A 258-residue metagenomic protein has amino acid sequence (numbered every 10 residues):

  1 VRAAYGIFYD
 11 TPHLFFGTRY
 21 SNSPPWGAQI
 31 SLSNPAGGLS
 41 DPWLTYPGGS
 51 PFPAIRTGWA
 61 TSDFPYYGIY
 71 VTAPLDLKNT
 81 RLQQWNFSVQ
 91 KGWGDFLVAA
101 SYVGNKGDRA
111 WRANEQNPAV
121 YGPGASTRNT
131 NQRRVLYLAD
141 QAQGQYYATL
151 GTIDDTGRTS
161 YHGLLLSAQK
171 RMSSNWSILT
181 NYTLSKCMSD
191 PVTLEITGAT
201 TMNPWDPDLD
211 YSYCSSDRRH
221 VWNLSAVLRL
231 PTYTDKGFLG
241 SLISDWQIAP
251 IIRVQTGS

Functional and structural regions predicted by a protein language model:
V1, A73, Q83-F87, H162-L166 (+2 more regions): Hydrophobic, lipid-facing positions within transmembrane beta-strands of outer-membrane proteins
V1-I153: Solvent-exposed loop/turn elements at secondary-structure boundaries
R2, F15, L97-A99, S177-L179 (+2 more regions): Residue-level detector of the transmembrane beta-barrel scaffold of outer-membrane proteins
G6, P24-P25, G68, G157 (+5 more regions): Glycine-centered flexibility motif
H13-F16, M188-V192, S258: Short amphipathic alpha-helical interaction/hinge segments
A36, S50, S62, N223-S258: Conserved small-residue
T80-R81, G92, R171, R218 (+1 more regions): Extracellular/periplasmic catalytic domains that process cell-envelope and extracellular macromolecules
A99-F238, R253: Gram-negative outer-membrane beta-barrel transporters
